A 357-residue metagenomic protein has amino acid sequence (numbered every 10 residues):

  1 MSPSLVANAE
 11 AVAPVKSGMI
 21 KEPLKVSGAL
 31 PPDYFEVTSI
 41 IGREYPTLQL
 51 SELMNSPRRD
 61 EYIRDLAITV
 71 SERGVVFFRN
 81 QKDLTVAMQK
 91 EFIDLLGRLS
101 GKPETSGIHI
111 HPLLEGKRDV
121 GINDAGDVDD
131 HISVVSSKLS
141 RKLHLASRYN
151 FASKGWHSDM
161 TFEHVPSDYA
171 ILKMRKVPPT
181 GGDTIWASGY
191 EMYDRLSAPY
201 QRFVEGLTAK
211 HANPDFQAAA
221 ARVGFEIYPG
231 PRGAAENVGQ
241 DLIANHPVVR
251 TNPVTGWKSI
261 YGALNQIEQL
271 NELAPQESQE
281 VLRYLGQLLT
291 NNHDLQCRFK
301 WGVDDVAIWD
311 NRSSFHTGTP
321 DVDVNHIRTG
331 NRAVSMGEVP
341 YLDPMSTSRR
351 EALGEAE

Functional and structural regions predicted by a protein language model:
S2-R73, R79-I308, R312-E357: Fe(II)/2-oxoglutarate oxygenase catalytic core
